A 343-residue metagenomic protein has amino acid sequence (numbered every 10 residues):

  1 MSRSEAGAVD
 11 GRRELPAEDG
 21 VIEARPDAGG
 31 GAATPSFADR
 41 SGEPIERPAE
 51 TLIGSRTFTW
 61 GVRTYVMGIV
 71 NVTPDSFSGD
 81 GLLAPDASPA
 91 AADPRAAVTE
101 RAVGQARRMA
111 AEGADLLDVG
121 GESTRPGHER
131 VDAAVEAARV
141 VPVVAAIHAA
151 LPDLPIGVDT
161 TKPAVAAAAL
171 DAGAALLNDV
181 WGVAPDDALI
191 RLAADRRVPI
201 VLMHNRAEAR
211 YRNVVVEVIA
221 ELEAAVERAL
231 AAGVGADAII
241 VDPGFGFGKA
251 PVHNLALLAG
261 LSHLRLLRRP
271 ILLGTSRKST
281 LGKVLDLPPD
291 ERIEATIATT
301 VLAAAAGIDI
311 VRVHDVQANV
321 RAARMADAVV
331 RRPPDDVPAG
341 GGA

Functional and structural regions predicted by a protein language model:
S2-R3, G7, G11, D19 (+10 more regions): Active-site-adjacent loop and "lid" segments of alpha/beta metabolic enzymes
R3, T34-S36: Intrinsically disordered, low-complexity segments enriched in serine/proline and basic residues
R25-A28, A32: Compositionally biased, low-complexity flexible segments
R63-Y65: A short, charged/proline- and glycine-enriched loop that marks the coil->beta-strand transition at the N-terminal
G104-G120: Catalytic domains of carbohydrate-active enzymes, especially glycoside hydrolases
